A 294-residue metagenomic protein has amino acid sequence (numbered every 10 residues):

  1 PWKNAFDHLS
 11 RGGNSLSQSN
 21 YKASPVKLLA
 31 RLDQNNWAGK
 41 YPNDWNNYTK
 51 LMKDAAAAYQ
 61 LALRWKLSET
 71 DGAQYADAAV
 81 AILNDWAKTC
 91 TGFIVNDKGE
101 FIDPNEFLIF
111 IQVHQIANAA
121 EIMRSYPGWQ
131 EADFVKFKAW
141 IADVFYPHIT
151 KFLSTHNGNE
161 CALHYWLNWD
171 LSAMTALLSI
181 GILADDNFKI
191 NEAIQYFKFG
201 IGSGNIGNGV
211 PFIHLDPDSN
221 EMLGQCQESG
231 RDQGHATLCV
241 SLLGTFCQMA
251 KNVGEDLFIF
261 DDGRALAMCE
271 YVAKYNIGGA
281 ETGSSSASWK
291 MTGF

Functional and structural regions predicted by a protein language model:
P1-N159, L171, T175, K198 (+3 more regions): Extracellular glycan-targeting catalytic surfaces
G92-F93, C161, S203-G207: Short amphipathic alpha-helical segments at helix boundaries and their inter-helical linkers
F101-I102, L163, S229-G230: A short glycine/serine-rich beta->alpha loop
L108, D133, F137-W140, C161-S172 (+3 more regions): Short, contiguous, pocket-lining structural segments that sit at or immediately flank catalytic/ligand-binding sites
I180-S284: Long, repeat-rich segments with strong aromatic
